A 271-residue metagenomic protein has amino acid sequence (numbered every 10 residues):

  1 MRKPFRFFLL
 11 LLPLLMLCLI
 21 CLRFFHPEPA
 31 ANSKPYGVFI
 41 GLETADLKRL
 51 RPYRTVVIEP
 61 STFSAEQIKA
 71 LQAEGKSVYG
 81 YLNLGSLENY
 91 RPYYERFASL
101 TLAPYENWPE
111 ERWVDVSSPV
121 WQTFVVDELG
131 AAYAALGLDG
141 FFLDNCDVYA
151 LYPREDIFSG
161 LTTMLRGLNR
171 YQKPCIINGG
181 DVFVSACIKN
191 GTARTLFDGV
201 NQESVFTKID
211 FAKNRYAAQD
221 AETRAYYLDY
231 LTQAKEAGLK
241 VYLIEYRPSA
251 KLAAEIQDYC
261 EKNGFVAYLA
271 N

Functional and structural regions predicted by a protein language model:
M1-L14: N-terminal Sec-pathway targeting helices
L19-N271: Glycan-processing catalytic domains of CAZymes
